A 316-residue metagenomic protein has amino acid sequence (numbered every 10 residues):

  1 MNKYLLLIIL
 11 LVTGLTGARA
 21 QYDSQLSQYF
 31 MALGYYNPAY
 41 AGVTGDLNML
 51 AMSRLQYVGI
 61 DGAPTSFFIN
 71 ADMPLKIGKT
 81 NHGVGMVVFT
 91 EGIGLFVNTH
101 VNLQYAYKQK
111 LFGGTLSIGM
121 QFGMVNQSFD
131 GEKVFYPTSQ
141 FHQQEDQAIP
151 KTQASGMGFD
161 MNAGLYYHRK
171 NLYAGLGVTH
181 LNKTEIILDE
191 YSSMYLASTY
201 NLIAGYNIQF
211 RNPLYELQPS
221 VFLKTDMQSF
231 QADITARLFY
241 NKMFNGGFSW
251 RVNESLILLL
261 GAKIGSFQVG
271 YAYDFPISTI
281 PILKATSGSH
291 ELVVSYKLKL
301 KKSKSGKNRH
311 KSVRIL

Functional and structural regions predicted by a protein language model:
M1-Y4, G17-R19, L111: Positively charged n-region of N-terminal signal peptides that target proteins for export
Y4-G14: Sec-dependent N-terminal signal peptides
L15-T16, L50: Residues in and immediately flanking transmembrane alpha helices
Q21-L316: Subset of outer-membrane beta-barrel
